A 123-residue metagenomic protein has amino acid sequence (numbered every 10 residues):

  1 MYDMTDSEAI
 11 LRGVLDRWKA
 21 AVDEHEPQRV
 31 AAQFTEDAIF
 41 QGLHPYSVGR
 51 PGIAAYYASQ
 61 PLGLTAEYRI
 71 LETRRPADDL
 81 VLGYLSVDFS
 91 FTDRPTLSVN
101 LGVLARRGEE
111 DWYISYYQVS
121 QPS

Functional and structural regions predicted by a protein language model:
Y2-R29, I39-S123: A beta-strand edge to alpha-helix "cap/lid" segment located at domain peripheries
E36: Conserved adenine-binding aromatic site and its adjacent loop/helix in ATP-hydrolyzing domains
